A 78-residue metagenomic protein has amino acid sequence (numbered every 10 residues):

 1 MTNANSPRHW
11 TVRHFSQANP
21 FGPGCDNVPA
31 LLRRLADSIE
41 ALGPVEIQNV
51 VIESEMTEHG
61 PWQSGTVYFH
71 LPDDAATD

Functional and structural regions predicted by a protein language model:
T2-A41: N-terminal acidic leader/helix
R34-D78: Short, charge-rich amphipathic interface segments used for partner binding and complex assembly
